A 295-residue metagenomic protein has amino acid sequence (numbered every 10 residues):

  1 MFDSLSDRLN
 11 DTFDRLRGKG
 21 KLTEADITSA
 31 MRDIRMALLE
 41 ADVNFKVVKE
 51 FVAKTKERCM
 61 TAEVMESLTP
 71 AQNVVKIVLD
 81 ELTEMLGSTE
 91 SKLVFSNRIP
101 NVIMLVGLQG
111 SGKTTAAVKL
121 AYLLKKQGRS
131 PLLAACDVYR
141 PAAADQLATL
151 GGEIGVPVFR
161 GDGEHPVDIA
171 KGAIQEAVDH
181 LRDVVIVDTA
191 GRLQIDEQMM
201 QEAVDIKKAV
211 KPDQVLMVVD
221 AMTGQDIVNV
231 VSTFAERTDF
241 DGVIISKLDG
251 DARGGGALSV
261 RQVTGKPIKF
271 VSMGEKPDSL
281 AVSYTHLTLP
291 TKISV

Functional and structural regions predicted by a protein language model:
F2-D3, A25: Switch/coupling subdomain of P-loop NTPase systems
R8-C136, A143-G163, I169-D179, D183-T189: Primarily NTPase-proximal linker/entry elements flanking Walker-type ATP/GTP-binding cores
K119-L120, E202, N229-V231, I244-K247 (+1 more regions): Short beta-alpha junctions and helix-cap segments that line functional grooves
A143-A144, I195-M200, I227-V228, G254: Conserved ATPase-coupling elements of RecA-like P-loop NTPase cores
Q201-D220: Inter-motif core of Ras-like GTPase G domains
D213-V218, T238-K247, K266-S272: Conserved beta-strand/loop subsegment of P-loop NTPase cores
D249, G256-A281: Canonical P-loop GTPase G-domain recognition
T285-T291: Conserved small/polar residues in nucleotide/adenosyl-binding loops
